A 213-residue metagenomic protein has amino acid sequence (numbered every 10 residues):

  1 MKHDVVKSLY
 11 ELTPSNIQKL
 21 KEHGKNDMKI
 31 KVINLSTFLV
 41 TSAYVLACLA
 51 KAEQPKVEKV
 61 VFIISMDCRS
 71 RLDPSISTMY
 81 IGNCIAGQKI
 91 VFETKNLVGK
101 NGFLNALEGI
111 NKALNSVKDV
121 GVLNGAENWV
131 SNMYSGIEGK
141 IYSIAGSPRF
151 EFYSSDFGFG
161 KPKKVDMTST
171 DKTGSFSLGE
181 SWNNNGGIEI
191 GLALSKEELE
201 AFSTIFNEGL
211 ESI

Functional and structural regions predicted by a protein language model:
M1-I213: Acyl-CoA-dependent O-acyltransferases
